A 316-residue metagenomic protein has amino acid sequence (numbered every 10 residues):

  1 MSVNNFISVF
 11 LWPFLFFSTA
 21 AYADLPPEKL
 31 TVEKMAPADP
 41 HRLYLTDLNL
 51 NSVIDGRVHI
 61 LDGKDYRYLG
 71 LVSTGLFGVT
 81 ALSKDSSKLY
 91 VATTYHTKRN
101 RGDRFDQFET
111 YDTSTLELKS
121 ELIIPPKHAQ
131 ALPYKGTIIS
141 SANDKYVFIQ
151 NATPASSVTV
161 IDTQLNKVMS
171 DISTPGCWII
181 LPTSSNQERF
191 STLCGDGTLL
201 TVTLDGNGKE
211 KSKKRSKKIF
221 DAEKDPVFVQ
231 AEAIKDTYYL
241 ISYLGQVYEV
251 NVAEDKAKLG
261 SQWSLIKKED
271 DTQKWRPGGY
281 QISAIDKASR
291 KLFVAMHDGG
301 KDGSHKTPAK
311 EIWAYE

Functional and structural regions predicted by a protein language model:
D24-L30, D65-V72, L76-G78, E117-Q130 (+4 more regions): A short beta-strand motif characteristic of beta-propeller blades
P26-M35, T74-D85, A129-I139, T174-S185 (+2 more regions): Repeated scaffold domains used in trafficking and secretory/extracellular systems, primarily beta-propellers
P37-L50, A92-F105, V294-A309: Short, conserved, GDST-rich strand-edge loop motifs in beta-rich repeat architectures
D39-R42, D85-S87, N143-K145, N186-E188 (+2 more regions): Short coil/turn segments that connect the beta-strands within blades of beta-propeller domains
V58, F105-D112, I161-D162, T307-E316: Beta-propeller blade signature
D62-D65, T113-T115, D162-N166, L204-N207 (+2 more regions): Short loop/turn segments that connect beta-strands within beta-propeller blades
T115-T159, T163-L181: Asp-box/WD-like beta-propeller blade repeats and closely related beta-sheet repeat scaffolds
W275-E316: Loop/turn-rich, solvent-exposed surfaces of beta-rich toroidal or solenoidal domains
